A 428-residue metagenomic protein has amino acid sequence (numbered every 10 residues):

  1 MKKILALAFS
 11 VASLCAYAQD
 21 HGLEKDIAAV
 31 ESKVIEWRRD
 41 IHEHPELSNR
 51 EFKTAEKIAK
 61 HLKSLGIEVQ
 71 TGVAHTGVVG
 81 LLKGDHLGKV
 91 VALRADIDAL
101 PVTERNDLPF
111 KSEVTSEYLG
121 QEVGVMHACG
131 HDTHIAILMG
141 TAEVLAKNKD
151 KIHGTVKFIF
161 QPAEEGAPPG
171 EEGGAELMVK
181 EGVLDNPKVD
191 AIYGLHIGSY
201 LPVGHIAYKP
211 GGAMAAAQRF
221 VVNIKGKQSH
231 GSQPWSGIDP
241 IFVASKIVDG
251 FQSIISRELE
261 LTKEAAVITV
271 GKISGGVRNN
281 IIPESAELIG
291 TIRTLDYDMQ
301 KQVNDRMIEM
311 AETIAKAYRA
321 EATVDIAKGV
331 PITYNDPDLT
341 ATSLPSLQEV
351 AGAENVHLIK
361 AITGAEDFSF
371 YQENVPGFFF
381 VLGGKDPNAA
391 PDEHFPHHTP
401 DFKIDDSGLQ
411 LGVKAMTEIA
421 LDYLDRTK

Functional and structural regions predicted by a protein language model:
K2-L7: Sec-dependent signal peptide recognition, specifically the positively charged N-region followed immediately by
F9-Y17, V30: Hydrophobic h-region of N-terminal signal peptides that target proteins for export in Gram-negative bacteria
Q19-M126, A136-H153: Acidic/His- and Gly-rich active-site-bordering loop/insert found across diverse amide/peptide-bond hydrolases
A28-S32, P45-E56, A128, D132 (+8 more regions): Soluble non-cytosolic domains of exported or imported proteins
I41, G80, L93, H131 (+8 more regions): Divalent metal-coordination and catalytic microenvironments
S64, S245-K428: Metal-dependent amide/peptide-bond hydrolase catalytic core, centered on the "pita-bread" metallohydrolase fold
T115-M126, D132-T133, V144-L145, D150-K272 (+1 more regions): Histidine/acidic-residue-rich, glycine-tolerant segments that coordinate divalent metal ions
